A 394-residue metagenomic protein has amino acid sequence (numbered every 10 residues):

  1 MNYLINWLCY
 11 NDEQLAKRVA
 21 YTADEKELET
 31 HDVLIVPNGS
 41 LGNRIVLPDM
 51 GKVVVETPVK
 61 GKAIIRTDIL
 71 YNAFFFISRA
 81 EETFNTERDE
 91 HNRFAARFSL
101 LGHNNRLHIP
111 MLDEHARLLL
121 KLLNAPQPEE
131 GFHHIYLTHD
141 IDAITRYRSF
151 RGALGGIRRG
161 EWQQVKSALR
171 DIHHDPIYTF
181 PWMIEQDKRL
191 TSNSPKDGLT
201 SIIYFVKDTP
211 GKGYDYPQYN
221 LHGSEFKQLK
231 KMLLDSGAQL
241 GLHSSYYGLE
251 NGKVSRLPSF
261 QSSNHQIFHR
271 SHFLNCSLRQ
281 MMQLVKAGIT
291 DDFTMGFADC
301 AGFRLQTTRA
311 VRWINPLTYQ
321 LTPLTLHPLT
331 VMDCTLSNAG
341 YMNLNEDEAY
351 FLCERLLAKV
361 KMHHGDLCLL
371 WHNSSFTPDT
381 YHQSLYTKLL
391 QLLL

Functional and structural regions predicted by a protein language model:
M1-L221, R309, P316-L394: Terminal accessory/targeting
S167, D171-I172, F180-R279, K286: Long, K/E/R/D-enriched contiguous segments that form extended
A238-G241, A301-R304, G365: Glycine-centered flexibility motif
H243, T294-G296, L370-S374: Short acidic/histidine-rich active-site segments
Y246-L321, P378-Y381: Catalytic domains of cell-wall/extracellular-matrix polysaccharide-remodeling enzymes, centered on de-N-acetylation
